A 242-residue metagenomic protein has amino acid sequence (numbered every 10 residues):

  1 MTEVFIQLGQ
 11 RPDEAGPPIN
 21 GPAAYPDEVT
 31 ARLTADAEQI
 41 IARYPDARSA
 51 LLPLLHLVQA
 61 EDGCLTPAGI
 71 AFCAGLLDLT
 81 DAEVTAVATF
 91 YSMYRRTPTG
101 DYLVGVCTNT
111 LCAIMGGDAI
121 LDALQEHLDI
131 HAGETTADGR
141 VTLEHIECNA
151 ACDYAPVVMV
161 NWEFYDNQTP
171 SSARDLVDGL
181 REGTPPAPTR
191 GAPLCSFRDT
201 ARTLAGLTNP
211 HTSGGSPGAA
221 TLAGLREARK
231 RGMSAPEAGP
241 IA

Functional and structural regions predicted by a protein language model:
T2-A242: Signature of N-terminal electron-transfer/Fe-S-associated modules in redox systems
